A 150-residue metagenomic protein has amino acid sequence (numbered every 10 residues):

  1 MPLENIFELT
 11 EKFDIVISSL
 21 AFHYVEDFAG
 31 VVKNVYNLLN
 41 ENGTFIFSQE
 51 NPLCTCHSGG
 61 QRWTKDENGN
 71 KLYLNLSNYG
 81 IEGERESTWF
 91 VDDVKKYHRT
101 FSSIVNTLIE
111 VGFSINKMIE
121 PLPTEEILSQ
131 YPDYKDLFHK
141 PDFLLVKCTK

Functional and structural regions predicted by a protein language model:
M1: Cofactor-binding loops of NAD(P)H-dependent oxidoreductases, dominated by short-chain dehydrogenase/reductases
E4-V16: A short acidic, Gly/Pro-enriched loop at the edge of an enzyme's catalytic core that lines a small-molecule cofactor
D14-A29: A short SAM/SAH-binding and catalytic strip from SAM-dependent methyltransferases
A29-T44: A short glycine-rich, Lys/Arg-flanked "PGG" loop and its adjoining helix->strand segment in the class I
T44-G83: Conserved class I S-adenosyl-L-methionine
Q49, L53-R62, T88-S103: Acceptor-substrate binding/catalytic loop of class I
E84, K95-I119: Short alpha-helix
V111-F113, Y131-K150: Core SAM-dependent methyltransferase catalytic element
